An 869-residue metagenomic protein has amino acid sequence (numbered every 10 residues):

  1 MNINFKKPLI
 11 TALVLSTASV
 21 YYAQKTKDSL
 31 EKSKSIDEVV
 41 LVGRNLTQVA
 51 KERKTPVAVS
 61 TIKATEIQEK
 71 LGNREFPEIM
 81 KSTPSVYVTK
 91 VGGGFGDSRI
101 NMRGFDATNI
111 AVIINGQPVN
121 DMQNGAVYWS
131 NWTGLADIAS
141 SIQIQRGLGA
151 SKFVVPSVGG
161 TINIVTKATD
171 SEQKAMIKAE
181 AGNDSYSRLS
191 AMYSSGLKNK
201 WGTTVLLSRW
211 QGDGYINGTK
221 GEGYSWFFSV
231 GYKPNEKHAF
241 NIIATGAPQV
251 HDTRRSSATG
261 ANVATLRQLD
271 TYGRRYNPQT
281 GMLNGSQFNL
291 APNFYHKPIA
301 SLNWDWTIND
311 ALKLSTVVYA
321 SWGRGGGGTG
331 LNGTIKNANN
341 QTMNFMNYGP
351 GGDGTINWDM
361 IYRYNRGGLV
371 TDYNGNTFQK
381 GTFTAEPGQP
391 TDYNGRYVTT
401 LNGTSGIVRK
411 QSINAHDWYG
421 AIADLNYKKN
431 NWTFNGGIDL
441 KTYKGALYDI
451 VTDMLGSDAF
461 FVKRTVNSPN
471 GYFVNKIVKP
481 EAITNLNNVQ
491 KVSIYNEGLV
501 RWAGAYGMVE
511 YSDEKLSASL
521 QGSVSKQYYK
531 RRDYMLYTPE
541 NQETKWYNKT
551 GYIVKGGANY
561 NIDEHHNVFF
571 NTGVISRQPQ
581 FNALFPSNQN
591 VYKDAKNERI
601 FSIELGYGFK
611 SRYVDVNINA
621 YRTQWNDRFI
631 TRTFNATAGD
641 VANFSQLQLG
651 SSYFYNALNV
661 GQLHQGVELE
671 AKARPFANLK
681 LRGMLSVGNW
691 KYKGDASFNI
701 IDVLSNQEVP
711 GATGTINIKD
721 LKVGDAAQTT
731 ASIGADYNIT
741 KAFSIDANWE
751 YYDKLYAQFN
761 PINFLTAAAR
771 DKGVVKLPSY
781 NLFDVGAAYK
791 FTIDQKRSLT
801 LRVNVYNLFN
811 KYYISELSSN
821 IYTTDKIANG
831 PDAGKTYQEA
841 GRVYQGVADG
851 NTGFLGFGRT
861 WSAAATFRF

Functional and structural regions predicted by a protein language model:
Q24-Q68, A107, D615: Short, acidic, small-residue-rich periplasmic hinge/interaction motif at the N-terminus of Gram-negative outer-membrane
R99, P118-R146: Short acidic/polar hinge/loop motifs at secondary-structure boundaries that mediate gating or recognition
T133-K178: A beta-strand signature from Gram-negative outer-membrane beta-barrel systems, especially the internal plug domain
K174, A181-Q211, I216-R255, P292 (+1 more regions): Transmembrane beta-barrel wall of Gram-negative outer-membrane proteins
G231, K237-N303, G326-K410, Y472-L486 (+1 more regions): Acidic/polar loop-and-plug regions of large Gram-negative outer-membrane beta-barrel proteins
S256-A261, E481-N485, Y528-M535, W546 (+6 more regions): Surface-exposed extracellular loop regions of Gram-negative outer-membrane beta-barrel proteins, predominantly
S512-K515, R622-Q624, L649-P761, A864-R868: Gram-negative outer-membrane beta-barrel transporters
N626, Y752-N763, K790-F869: C-terminal beta-signal and adjacent terminal beta-strands/loops of Gram-negative outer-membrane beta-barrel proteins
